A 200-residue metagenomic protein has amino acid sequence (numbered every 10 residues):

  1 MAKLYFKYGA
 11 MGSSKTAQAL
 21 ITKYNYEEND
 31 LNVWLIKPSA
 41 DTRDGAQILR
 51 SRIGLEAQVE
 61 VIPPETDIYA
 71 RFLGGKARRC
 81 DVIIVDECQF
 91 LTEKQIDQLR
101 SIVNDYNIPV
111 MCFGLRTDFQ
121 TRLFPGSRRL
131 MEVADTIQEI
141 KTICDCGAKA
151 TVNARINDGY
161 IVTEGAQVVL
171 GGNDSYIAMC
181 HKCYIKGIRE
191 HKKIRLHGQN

Functional and structural regions predicted by a protein language model:
M1-G74, D118-R129, E139-T142, V162-T163 (+1 more regions): Conserved P-loop
T22, E93-I102, G126: A short acidic, amphipathic alpha-helical/loop segment
D86-C88, L115: Walker B catalytic acidic pair
F90-T92, F119: Catalytic P-loop NTPase motifs of RecA-like helicase/translocase cores
V103-G126: Sensor-1/coupling segment of RecA-like P-loop NTPase cores
A134: Short basic (Lys/Arg) and small-residue
T142-V169: Short recognition patches in nucleic-acid-associated and regulatory proteins
